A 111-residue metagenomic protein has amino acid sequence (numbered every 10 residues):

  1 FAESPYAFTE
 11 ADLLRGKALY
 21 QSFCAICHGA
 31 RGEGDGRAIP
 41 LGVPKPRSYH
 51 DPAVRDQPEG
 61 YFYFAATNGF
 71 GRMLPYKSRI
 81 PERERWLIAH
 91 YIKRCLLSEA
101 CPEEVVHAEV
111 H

Functional and structural regions predicted by a protein language model:
F1-L19, A108-H111: Electrostatic cytochrome c docking/interface patches
P5, S48, R72-P75: Conserved beta-strand positions that form and line the central face of beta-propeller blades
E10-E33, T67-N68, I88: Sequence/structural segment immediately N-terminal to covalent heme-attachment motifs in c-type and related
L13-K17, G29, E33-Y63: Gly/Gly-Pro-rich "capping" loops immediately C-terminal to redox-active cysteine motifs in periplasmic/lumenal
Q21-P44, R72-L74, R94-E103: Periplasmic/extracellular electron-transfer cofactor-ligation site, primarily the c-type cytochrome heme-c attachment
A53, E59, L74-H111: Flexible coil segments in periplasmic/lumen-exposed cytochrome c-class electron-transfer proteins
